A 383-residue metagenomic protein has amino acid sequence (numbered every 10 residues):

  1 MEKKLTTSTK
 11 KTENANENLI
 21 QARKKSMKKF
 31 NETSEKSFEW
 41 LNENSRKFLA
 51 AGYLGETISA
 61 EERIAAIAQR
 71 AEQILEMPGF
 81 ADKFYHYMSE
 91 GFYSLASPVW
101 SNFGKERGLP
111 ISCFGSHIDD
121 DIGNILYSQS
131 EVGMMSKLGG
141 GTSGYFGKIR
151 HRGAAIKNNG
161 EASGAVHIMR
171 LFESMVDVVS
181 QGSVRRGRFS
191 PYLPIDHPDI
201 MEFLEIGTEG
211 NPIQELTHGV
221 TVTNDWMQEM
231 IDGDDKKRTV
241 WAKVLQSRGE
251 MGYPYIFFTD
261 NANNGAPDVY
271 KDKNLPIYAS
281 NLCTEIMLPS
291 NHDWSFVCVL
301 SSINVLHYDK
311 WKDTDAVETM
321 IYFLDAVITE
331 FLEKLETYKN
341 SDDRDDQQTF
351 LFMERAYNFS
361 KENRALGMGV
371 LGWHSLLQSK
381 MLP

Functional and structural regions predicted by a protein language model:
M1-P383: Extended catalytic cores of very large enzyme megasubunits
